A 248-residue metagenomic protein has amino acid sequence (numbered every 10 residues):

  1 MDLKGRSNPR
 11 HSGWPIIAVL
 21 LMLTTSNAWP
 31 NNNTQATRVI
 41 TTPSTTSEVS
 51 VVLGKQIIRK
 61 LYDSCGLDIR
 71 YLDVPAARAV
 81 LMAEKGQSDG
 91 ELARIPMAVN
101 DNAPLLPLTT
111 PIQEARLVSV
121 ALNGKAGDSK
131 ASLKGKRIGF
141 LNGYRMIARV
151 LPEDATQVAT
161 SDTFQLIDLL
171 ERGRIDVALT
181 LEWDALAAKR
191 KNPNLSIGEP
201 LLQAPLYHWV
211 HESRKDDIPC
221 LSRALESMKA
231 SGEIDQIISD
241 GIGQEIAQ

Functional and structural regions predicted by a protein language model:
D2-R70, Q113, A126, D235-Q248: N-terminal hydrophobic or amphipathic helices and topogenic motifs
P30-P104, G139-F140, A159-T160, L221 (+1 more regions): Extracytoplasmic small-molecule ligand-binding "clamshell" domains of the periplasmic binding protein/Venus flytrap
V39-K60, L122-S161, L166-D168, R172 (+1 more regions): Bilobed "Venus flytrap"/periplasmic-binding protein-like clamshell domains and structurally analogous long
K55-S64, N123-G127, A131-S132, K136-R137 (+2 more regions): Extended ligand-binding regions for polar small-molecule ligands
D68, R145-S161, P193, I197-E199 (+1 more regions): Ligand-binding clefts/hinges and TM-proximal coupling segments of bilobed small-molecule sensing domains
L72-L133, G143-M146, N194-P200: Acidic, polar ligand-binding/catalytic clefts
A77-D89, P152, T163-W183, K191: Short helices/loops that flank or line small-molecule/ion binding pockets
Q113-V118, R190-E226, E245-Q248: Periplasmic-binding protein-like
